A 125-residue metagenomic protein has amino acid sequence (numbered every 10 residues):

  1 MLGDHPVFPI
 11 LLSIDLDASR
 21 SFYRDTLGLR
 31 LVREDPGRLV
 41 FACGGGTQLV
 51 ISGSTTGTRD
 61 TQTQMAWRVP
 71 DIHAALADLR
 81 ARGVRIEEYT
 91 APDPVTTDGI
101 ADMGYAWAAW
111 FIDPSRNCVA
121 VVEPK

Functional and structural regions predicted by a protein language model:
M1-D17, Q62-M65, V122-K125: N-terminal beta-strand motif that seeds the catalytic metal site of vicinal oxygen chelate
M1-L2, W67, R82-K125: Vicinal oxygen chelate
D4, I10-Q48, A74: Core segments of cupin and vicinal oxygen chelate
S21-F22, D78, S115: Structural preference for long, well-ordered alpha-helical segments within the folded cores of structured domains
R30-P70, E87-E88, P114, C118-E123: Conserved short beta-strand elements that form part of the metal-binding/catalytic scaffold of enzyme active sites
